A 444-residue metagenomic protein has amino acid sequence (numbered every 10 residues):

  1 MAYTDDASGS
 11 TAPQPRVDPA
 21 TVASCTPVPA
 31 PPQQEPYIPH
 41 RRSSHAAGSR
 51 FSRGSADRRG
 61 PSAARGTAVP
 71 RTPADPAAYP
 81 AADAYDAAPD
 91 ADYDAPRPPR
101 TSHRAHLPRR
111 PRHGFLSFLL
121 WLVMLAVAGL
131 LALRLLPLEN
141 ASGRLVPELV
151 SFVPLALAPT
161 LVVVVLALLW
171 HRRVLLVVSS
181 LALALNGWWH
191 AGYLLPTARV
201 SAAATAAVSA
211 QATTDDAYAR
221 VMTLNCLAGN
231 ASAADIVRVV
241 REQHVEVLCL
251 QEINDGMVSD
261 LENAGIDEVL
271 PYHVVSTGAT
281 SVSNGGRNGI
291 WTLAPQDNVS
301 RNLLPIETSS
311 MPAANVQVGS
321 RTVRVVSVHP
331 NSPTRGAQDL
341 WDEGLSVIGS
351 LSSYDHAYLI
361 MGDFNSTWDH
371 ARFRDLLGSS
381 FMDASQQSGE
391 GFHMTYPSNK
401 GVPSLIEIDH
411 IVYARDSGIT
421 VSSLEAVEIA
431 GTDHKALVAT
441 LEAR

Functional and structural regions predicted by a protein language model:
A2-V17, S24-C25, Q34-E35, R50 (+2 more regions): N-terminal, active-site-proximal structural segment of metallo-dependent hydrolase catalytic domains
A7-S10, P73-A95: D/E-rich low-complexity acidic segments and tails
A141-E148, P271-I290, T367-A430: Active site of divalent-metal-dependent phosphoester/diester hydrolases
L149, A219-C226, I236-E262, R324-V328 (+4 more regions): Active-site beta-strand/loop signature of hydrolases that rely on acidic residues for catalysis
W188-S209, A228, V247, Q251-V323: Structured beta-strand-rich core segments of catalytic domains in phosphoester-bond hydrolases
R199, Y218-G229, N331-D339, Y396-K400: Acidic/histidine-rich helix-loop elements that form or flank divalent-metal/phosphate-binding sites at the catalytic
C226-G229, N254-G256, A279-S281, D297 (+4 more regions): Solvent-exposed loop/turn segments at secondary-structure junctions within structured extracellular/periplasmic domains
N298-D355: Catalytic-adjacent loop/helix segments of enzymes that bind and process anionic phosphate/sulfate esters
